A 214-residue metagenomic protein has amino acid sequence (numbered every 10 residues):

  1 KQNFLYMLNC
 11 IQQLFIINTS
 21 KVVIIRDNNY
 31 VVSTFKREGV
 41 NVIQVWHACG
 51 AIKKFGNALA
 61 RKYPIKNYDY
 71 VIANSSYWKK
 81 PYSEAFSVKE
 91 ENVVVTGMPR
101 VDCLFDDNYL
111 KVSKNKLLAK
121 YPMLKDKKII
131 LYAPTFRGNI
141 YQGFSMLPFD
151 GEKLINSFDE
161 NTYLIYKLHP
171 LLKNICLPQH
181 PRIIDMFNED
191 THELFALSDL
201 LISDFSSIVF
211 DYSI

Functional and structural regions predicted by a protein language model:
K1-N108: Active-site and donor-binding regions of nucleotide-sugar-utilizing enzymes
L8-T19, P170-F210: Donor nucleotide-activated moiety binding/catalytic core segment of transferases that use nucleotide-activated donors
Q13-L14, V32-S33, A60-K62, G151-N156 (+2 more regions): Short amphipathic alpha-helical segments and helix-helix/interface helices
V23-Q44, E189-I214: A donor-sugar binding/catalytic signature common to diverse glycosyltransferases and related nucleotide-sugar
I25-D27, V45-W46, A73-S75, Y132-P134 (+3 more regions): Short His-Asn-centered micro-motif
Y30-V32, W78-K80, G138, L172 (+1 more regions): Glycine-rich nucleotide phosphate-binding loop and flanking beta-alpha elements of Rossmann-like dinucleotide-binding
D69, V93, T162, P181-I184: Short, conserved active-site loop motifs that form the nucleotide-linked donor/cofactor pocket
R100-C176: Conserved catalytic-core segment of nucleotide-activated headgroup transferases in glycan assembly
